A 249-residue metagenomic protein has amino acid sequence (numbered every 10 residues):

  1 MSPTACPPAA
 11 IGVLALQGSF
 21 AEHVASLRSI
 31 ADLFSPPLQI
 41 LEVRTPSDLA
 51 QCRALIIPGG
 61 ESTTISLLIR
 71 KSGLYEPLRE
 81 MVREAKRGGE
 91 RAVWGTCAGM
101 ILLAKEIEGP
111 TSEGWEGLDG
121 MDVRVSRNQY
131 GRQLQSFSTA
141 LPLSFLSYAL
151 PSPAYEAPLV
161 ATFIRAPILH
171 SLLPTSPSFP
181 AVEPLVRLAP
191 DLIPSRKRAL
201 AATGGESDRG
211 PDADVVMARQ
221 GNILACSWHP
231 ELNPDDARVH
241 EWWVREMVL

Functional and structural regions predicted by a protein language model:
M1-K86, R127, L173, P234 (+1 more regions): N-terminal beta1-alpha1 cap of cysteine-dependent amidohydrolase-like domains
C6-A9, A157-L159, A218-L224: Beta-strand-turn-beta hairpins that frame and shape the catalytic cleft of phosphate-ester-processing enzymes
L16, T96-A98, R165, W228: A secondary-structure boundary/capping signal
I56-P58, W94, F163, A225-S227: Structural motif
S62-A149: Cysteine-nucleophile active-site neighborhood
T111-G210: Pocket-forming structural segment of enzyme catalytic cores
D208-L249: A glycine-centered loop/beta-turn motif at secondary-structure junctions
